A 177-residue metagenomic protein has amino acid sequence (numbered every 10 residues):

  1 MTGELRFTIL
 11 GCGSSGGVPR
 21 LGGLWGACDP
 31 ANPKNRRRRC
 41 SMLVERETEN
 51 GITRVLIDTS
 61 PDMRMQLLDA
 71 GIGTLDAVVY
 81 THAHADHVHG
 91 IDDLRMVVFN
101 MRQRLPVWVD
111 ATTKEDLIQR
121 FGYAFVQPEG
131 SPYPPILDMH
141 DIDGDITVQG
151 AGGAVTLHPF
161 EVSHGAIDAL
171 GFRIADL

Functional and structural regions predicted by a protein language model:
M1-L177: Binuclear metal-dependent hydrolase catalytic cores
